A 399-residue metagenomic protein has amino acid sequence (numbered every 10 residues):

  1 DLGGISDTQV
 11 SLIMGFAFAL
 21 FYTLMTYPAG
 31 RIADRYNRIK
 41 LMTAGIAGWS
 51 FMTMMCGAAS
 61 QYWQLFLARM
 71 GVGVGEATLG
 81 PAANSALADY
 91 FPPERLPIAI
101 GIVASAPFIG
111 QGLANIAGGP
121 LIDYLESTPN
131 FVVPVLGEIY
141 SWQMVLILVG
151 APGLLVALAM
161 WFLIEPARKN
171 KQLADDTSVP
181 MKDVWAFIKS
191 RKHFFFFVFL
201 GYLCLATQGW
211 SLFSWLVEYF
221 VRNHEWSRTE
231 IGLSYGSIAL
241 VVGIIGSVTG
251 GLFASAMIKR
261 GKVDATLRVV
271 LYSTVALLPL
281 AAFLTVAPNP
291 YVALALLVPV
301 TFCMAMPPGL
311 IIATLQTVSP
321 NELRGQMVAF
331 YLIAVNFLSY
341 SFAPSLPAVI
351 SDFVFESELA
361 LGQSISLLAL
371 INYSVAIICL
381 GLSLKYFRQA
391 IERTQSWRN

Functional and structural regions predicted by a protein language model:
D1-T23: Extracellular/periplasmic helix-loop-helix junction of adjacent transmembrane segments in MFS-like secondary
G4, N37, A58-Q64, G75 (+2 more regions): Helix-breaking motifs and short loop linkers at transmembrane-helix boundaries and internal kinks in secondary membrane
L24-W63: Conserved MFS/SLC helix-loop-helix module at the cytosolic interface between two early adjacent transmembrane helices
K40-M55, D264-A282: Structural signature of the two symmetry-related core transmembrane helices
A68-F108: Cytoplasmic helix-loop-helix junction between adjacent transmembrane helices in 12-TM secondary transporters
I122, R191-V248, M304-P308, I312 (+1 more regions): Extracytoplasmic gate region of multi-pass secondary transporters
D123, G150-Q172, C379-S383: C-terminal membrane-cytosol helix-exit motif in multi-pass small-molecule transporters
W161-D183, E392-R398: Flexible cytoplasmic inter-helical loops of multi-pass small-molecule transporters
